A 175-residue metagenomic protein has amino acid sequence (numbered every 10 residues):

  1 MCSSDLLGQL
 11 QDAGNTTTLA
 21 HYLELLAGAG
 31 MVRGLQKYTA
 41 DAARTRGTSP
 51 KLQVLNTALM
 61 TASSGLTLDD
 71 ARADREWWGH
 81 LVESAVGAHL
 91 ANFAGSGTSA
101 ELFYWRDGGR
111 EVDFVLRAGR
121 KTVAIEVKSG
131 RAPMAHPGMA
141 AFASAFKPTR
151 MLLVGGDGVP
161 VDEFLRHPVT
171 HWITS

Functional and structural regions predicted by a protein language model:
C2-G119: Accessory nucleic acid-recognition modules appended to NTPase machines
G34, V54, Y104, E126 (+2 more regions): Structural signal for conserved beta-strand scaffold positions within catalytic alpha/beta enzyme cores
A62, M134, P160-F164: Switch/connector loops and helix/strand junctions flanking conserved nucleotide-binding motifs in nucleotide-processing
G95-S96, A141-T149: Arginine/glycine-rich "motif VI" loop of SF2 helicases in the C-terminal RecA-like domain
T122-R131: Active-site ExK catalytic segment of metal-dependent nucleases
R131-M139: Active-site-adjacent loop/helix micro-motif of nuclease/hydrolase catalytic cores
T149-G155: Short, hydrophobic beta-strand segments that form beta-sheet elements in well-ordered domains
G158-S175: Domain-level recognition of nuclease-like catalytic cores that cleave nucleotide substrates
